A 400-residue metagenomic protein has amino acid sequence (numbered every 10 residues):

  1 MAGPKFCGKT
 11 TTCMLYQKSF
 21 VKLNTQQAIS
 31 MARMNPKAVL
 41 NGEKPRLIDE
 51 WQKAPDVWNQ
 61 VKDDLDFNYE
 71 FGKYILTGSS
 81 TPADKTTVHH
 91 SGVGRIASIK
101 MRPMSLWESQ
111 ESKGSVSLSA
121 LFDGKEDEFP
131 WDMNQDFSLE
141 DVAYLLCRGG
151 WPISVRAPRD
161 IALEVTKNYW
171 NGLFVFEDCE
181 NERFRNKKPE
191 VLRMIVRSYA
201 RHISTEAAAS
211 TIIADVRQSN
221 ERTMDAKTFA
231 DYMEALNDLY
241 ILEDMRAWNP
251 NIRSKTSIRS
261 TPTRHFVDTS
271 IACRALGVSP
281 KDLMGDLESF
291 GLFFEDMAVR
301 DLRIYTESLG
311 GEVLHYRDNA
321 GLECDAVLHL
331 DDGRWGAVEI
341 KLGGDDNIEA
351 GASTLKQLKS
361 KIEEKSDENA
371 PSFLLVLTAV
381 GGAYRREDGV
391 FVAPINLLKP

Functional and structural regions predicted by a protein language model:
K9: Conserved lysine of the Walker
T12: Hydrophobic positions on the alpha1 helix immediately C-terminal to the Walker A/P-loop
N24, G336-D346: Active-site ExK catalytic segment of metal-dependent nucleases
R33-I75: Conserved nucleotide-sensing/catalytic segment adjacent to the nucleotide-binding pocket in NTP-handling enzymes
F67-V88, L236: Sensor-1/coupling segment of RecA-like P-loop NTPase cores
T86-T205: Interdomain motor-coupling "hinge/lid" segment immediately C-terminal to the ATP-binding subdomain of NTP-driven enzymes
K125, L377-P400: Domain-level recognition of nuclease-like catalytic cores that cleave nucleotide substrates
V155, R159-R334: Accessory nucleic acid-recognition modules appended to NTPase machines
